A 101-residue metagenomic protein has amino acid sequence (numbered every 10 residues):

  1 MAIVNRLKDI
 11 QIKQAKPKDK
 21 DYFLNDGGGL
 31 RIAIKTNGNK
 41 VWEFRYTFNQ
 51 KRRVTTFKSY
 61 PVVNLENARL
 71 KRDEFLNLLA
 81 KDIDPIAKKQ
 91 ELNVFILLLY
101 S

Functional and structural regions predicted by a protein language model:
M1-L99: Basic/aromatic DNA-contact patch characteristic of tyrosine site-specific recombinases
